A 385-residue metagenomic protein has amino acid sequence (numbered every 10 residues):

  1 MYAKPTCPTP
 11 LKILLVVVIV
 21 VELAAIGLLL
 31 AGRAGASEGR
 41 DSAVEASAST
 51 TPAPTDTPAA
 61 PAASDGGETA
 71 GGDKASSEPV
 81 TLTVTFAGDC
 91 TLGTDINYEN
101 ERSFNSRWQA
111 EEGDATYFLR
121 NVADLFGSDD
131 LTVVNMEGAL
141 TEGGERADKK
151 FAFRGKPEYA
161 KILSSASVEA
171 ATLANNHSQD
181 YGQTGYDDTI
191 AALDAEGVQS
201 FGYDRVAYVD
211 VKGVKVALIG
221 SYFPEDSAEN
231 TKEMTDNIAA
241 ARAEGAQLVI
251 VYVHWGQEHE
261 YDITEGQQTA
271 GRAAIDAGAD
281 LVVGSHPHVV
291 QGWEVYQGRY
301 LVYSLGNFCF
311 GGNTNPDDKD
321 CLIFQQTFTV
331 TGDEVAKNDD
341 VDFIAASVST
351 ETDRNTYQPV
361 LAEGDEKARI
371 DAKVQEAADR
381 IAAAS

Functional and structural regions predicted by a protein language model:
Y2-S385: Acidic, metal/ion-coordinating pockets
